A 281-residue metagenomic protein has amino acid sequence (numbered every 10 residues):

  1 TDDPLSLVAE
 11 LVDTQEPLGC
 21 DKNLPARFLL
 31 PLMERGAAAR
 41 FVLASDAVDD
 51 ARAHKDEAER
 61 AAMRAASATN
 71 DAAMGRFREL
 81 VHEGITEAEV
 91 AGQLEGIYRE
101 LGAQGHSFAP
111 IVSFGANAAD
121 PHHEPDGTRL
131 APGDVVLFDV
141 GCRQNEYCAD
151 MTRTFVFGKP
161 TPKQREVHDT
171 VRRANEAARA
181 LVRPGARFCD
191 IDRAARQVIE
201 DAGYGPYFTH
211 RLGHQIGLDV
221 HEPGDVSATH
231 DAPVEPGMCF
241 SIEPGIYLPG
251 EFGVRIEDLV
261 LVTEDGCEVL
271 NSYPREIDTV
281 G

Functional and structural regions predicted by a protein language model:
T1-G281: Active-site neighborhoods and metal-handling regions in enzymes and metal-associated proteins
